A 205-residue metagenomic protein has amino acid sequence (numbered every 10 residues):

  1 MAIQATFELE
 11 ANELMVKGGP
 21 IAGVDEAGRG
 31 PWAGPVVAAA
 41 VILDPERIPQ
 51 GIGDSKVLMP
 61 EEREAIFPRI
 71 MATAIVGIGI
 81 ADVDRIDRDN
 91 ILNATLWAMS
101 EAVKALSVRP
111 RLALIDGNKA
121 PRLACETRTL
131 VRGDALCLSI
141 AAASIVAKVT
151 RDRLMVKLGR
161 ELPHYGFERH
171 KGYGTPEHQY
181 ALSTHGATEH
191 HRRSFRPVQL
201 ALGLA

Functional and structural regions predicted by a protein language model:
M1-A205: RNase H-like, Mg2+-dependent phosphodiesterase core, and more generally RNA phosphate-backbone-engaging helix-loop
